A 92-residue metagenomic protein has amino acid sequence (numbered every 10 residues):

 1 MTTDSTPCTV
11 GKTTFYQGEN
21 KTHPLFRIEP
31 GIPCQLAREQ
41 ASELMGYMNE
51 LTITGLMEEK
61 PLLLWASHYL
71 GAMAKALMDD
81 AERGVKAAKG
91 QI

Functional and structural regions predicted by a protein language model:
M1-I92: Sequence/structural signature of long amphipathic alpha-helices that form protein-protein interaction faces
